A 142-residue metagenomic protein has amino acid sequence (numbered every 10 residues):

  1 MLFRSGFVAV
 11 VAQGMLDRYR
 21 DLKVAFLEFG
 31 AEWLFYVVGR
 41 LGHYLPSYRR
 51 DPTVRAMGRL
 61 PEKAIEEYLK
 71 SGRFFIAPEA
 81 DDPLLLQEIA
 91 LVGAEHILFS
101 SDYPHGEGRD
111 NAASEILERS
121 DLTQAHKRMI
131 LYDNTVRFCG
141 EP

Functional and structural regions predicted by a protein language model:
M1-L2: Short, small-residue-biased leader/transition segments that mark boundaries at the very start of proteins
V11-E67, S71: Aromatic-lined glycan-binding groove of carbohydrate-active enzymes
Q13-G14, L22, W33, P52-R55 (+4 more regions): Mid-to-C-terminal alpha-helical segments outside catalytic/metal-binding sites
L27, I76-E79: Short His-Asn-centered micro-motif
